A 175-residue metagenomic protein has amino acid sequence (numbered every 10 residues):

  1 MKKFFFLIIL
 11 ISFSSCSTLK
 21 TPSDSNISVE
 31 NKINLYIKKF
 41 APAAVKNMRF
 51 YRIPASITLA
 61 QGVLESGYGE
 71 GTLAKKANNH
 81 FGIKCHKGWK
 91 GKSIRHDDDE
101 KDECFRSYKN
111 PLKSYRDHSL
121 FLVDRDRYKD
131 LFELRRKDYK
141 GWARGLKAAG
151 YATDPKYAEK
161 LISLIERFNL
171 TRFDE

Functional and structural regions predicted by a protein language model:
F4-F13: Sec-dependent N-terminal signal peptides
C16-E175: Catalytic cores of secreted/periplasmic lytic hydrolases that degrade extracellular macromolecules
